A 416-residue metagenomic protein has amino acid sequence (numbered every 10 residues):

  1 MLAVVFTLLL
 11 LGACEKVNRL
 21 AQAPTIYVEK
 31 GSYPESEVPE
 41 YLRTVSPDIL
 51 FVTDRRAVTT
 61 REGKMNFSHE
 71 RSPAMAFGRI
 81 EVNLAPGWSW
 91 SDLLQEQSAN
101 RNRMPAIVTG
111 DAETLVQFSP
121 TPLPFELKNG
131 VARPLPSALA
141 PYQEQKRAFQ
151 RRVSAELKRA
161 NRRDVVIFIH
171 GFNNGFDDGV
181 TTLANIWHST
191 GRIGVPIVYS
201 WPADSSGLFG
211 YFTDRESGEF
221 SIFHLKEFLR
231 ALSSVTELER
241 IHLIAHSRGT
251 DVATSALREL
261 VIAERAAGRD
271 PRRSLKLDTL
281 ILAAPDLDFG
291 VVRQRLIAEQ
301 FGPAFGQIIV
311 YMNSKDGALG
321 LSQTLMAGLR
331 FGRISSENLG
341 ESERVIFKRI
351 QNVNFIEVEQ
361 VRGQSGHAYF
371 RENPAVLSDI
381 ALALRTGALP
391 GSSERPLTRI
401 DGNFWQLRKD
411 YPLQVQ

Functional and structural regions predicted by a protein language model:
M1-L2: Bacterial N-terminal signal peptides that target proteins for export
L10-A13: C-terminal motif of bacterial Sec signal peptides marking the signal peptidase cleavage site
R19-R133, L139, K158-R159, V180-A184 (+3 more regions): Lipolytic serine-hydrolase domain surface
A140-V153: Alpha-helix-centered segments that form part of catalytic cores
Q150, K158-D164: Proline/glycine-enriched tight loop/beta-turn segments at coil->beta junctions that connect or precede beta-strands
I167-G171, H246: The conserved beta1-alpha1 loop
N174-G179: Short substrate-entry loop that stabilizes the transition state in hydrolases
L225, A245, G249, A253: Gly/Ala-rich beta-loop-alpha elbow adjacent to hydrolase catalytic centers
